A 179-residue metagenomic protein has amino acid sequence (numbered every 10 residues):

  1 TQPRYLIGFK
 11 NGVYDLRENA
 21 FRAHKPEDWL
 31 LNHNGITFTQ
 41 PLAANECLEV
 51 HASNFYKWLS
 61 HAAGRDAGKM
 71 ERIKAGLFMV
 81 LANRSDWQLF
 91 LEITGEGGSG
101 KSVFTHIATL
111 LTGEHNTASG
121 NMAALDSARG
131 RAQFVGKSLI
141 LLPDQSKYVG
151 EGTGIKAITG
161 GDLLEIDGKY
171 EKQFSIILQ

Functional and structural regions predicted by a protein language model:
Q2, L6, V13-S138: P-loop NTPase catalytic core of nucleic-acid-dependent motor ATPases
R17, Q145, K169: Anionic group-transfer/hydrolysis microenvironments
L77-Q88, T153, L163, F174-L178: A broad "ordered helical/assembly scaffold" signature
N83, L110, E114, K147 (+1 more regions): Short, well-ordered loop/turn and helix-capping segments at boundaries between secondary-structure elements and domains
A118-D126, T153-K172: Substrate-gripping "pore-loop 1 plus following alpha2 helix"
R129-G136, D167-Q179: AAA+/SF3 P-loop NTPase mechanochemical coupling elements
S138-G161, F174-S175: Conserved AAA+/SF3 P-loop NTPase catalytic/coupling segment centered on the Walker-B
